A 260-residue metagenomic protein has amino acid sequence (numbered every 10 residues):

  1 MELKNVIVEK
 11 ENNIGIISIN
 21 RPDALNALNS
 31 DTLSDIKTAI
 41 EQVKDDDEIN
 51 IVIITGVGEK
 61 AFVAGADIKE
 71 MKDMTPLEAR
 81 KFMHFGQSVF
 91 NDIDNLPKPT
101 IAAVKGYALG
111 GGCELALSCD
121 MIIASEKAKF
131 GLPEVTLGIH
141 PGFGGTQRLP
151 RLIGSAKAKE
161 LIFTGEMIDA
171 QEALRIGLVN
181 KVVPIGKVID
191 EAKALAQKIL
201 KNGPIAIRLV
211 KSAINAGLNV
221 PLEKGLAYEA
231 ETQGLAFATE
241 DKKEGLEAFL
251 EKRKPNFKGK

Functional and structural regions predicted by a protein language model:
M1-T55, L77, H84, N91: Conserved CoA-thioester-binding segment of acyl-CoA-metabolizing enzymes
I17, R21, I36, I54 (+6 more regions): Terminal peptide-recognition signature
P22, I123-A128, V179-A227, E231-G234 (+2 more regions): C-terminal long alpha-helix characteristic of the crotonase
K37, G56-D92, A108, P221: Glycine- (often His-adjacent) and acidic-residue-rich active-site loop that binds/positions the CoA thioester
D92-L137: Glycine-rich beta-to-alpha active-site loop
G112-I122, E126-K127, G145, A170-E172 (+2 more regions): Active-site-proximal glycine-rich helix-loop-beta segment
L115, M121, E160, T164-E166 (+4 more regions): Well-ordered beta-strand positions
Q147-A156: Hydrophobic, secondary-structure "cap" segments at the distal end of domains
